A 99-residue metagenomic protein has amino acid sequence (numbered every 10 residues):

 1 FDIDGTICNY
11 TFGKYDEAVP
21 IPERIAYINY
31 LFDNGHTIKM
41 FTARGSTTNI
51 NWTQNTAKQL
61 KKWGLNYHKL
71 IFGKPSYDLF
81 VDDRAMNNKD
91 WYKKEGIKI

Functional and structural regions predicted by a protein language model:
F1-I99: Catalytic phosphate/metal-binding cores of nucleic-acid and nucleotide-processing enzymes, i.e., regions that mediate
